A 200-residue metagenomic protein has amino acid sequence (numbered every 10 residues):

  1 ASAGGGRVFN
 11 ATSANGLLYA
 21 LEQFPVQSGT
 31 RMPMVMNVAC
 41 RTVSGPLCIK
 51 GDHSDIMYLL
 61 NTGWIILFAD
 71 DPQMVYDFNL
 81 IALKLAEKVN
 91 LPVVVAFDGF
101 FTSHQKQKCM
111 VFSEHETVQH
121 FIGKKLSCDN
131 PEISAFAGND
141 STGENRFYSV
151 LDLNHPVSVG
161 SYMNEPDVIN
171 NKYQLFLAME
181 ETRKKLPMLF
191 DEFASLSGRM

Functional and structural regions predicted by a protein language model:
A1-S54, Y58-L59, W64-E87: Thiamine diphosphate
V93-R199: Conformationally flexible catalytic loops at phosphate/diphosphate-handling active centers
